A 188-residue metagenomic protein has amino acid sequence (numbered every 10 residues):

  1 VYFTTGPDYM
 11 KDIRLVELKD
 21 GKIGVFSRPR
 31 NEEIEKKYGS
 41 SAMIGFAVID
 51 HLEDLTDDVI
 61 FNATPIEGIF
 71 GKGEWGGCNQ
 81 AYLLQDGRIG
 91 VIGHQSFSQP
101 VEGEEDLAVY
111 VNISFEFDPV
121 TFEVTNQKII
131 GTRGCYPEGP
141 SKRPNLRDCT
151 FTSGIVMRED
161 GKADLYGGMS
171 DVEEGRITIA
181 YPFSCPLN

Functional and structural regions predicted by a protein language model:
V1-K11, V16-G73, L83-N145, R158-K162 (+1 more regions): Beta-rich carbohydrate-recognition and catalytic domains
